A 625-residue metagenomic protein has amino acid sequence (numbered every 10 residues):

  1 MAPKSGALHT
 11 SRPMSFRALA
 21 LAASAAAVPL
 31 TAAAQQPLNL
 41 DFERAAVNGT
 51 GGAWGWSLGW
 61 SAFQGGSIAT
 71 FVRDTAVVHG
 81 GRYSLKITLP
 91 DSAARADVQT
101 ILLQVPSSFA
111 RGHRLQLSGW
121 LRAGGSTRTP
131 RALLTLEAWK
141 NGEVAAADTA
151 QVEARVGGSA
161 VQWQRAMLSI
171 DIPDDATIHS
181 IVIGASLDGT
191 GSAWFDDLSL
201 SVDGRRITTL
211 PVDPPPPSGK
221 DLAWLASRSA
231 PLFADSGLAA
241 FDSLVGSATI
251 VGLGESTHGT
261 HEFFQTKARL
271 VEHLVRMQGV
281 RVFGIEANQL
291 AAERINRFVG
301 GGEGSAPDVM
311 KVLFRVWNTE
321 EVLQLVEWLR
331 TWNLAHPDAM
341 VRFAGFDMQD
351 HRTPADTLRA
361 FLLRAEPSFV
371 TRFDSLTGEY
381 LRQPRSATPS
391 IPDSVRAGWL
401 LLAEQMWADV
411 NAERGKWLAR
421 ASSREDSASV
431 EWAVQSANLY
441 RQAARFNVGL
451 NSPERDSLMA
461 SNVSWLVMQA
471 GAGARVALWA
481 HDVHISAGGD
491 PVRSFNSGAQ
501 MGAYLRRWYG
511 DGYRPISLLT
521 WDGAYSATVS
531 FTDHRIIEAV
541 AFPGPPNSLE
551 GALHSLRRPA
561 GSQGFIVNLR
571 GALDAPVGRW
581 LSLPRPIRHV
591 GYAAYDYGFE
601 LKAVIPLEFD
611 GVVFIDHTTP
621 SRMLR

Functional and structural regions predicted by a protein language model:
K4-A23: Bacterial N-terminal signal peptides that target proteins for export
R12-P13, L40, G52-W54, L58 (+11 more regions): Short, low-complexity intrinsically disordered segments
A33-G219: Extracellular and organelle-lumenal recognition/adhesion modules and their flexible linkers in secreted
T100, R122, S126, D171 (+1 more regions): Structured catalytic-domain cores with a bias toward divalent-metal coordination
